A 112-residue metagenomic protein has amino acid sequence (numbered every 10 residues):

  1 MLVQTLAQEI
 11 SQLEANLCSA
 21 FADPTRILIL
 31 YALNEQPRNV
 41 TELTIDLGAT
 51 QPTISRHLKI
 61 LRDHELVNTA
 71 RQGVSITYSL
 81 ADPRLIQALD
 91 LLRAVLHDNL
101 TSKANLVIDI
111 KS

Functional and structural regions predicted by a protein language model:
M1-L13, L85-S112: Amphipathic alpha-helical dimerization/coiled-coil segments that flank or bridge DNA-binding/regulatory modules
E9-P52, Q72, I76-L85: N-terminal helix-turn-helix DNA-binding core of bacterial DNA-binding proteins
E35, D63-H64: Residues at the C-terminal ends
I45, R62-D63: Alpha-helical residues within the helix-turn-helix
L58-K59: Short, hydrophobic-biased segments on the C-terminal half of alpha helices that form "recognition helices"
